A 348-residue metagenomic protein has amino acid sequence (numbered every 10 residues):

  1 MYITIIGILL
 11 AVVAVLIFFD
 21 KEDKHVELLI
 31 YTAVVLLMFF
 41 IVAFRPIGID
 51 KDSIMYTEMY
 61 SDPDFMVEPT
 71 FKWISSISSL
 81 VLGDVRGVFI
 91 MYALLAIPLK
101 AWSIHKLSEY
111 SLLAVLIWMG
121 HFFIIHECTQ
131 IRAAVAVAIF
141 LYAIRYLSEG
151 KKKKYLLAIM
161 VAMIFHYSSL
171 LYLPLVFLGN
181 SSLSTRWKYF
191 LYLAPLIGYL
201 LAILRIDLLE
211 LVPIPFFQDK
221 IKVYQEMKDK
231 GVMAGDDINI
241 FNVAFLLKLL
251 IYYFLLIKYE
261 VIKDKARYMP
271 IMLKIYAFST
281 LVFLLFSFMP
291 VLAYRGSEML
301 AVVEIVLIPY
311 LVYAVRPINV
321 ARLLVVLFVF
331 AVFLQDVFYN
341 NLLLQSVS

Functional and structural regions predicted by a protein language model:
M1, I17-A93, V337-S348: TM-lumen/periplasm interface segments of multi-pass membrane proteins, especially the first transmembrane helix
I54-E58, M66-K72, S181-Y294, L342-L343 (+1 more regions): Alpha-helical transmembrane segments and terminal signal-anchor/GPI-anchor hydrophobic tails, characterized by long
M91-L107: Transmembrane-helix motifs of polytopic, lipid-linked glycan transferases
I104-G120: Transmembrane-helix signature of polytopic, membrane-embedded enzymes that assemble or transfer cell-envelope glycans
F123, K154-L178: Membrane-interface alpha helices of multi-pass inner-membrane proteins
C128-A134: Short acidic/glycine- and proline-prone juxtamembrane loop motifs at membrane-interface regions of multi-pass membrane
F140-K154: Membrane-interface transmembrane helices that cradle and orient dolichyl/undecaprenyl
Y192-L196, R316-Q335: Signature aromatic-anchored transmembrane alpha helix within multi-pass, membrane-resident enzymes that catalyze glycan
